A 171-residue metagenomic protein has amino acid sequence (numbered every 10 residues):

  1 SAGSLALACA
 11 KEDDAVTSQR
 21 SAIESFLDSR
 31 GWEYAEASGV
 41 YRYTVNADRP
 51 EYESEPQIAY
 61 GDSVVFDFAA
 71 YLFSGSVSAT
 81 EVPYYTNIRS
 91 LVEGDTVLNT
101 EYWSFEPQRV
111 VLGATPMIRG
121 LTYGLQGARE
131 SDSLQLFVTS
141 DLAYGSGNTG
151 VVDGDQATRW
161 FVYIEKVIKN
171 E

Functional and structural regions predicted by a protein language model:
L5-E171: Cross-family detector of peptidyl-prolyl cis-trans isomerase
